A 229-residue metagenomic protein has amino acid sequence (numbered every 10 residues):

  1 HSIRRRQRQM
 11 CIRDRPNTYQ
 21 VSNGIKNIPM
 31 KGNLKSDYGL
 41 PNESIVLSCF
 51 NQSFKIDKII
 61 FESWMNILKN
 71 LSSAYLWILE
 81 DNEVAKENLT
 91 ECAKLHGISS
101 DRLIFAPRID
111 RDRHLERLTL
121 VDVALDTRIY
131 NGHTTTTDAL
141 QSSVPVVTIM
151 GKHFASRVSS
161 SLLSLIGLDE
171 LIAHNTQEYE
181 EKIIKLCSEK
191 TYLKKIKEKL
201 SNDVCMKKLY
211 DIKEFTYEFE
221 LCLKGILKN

Functional and structural regions predicted by a protein language model:
H1-R8, I12: Single conserved hydrophobic/aromatic residue that forms the stacking wall/gate of nucleotide- or nucleobase-binding
R8, R102-L103, D169-E170: Short, conserved active-site loop motifs that form the nucleotide-linked donor/cofactor pocket
R13-P16, A106, V123-L125, V147: Hydrophobic/aromatic beta-strand patches that form the interior of the parallel beta-sheet core in alpha/beta enzyme
T18-D110, R117-T119: Conserved catalytic-core segment of nucleotide-activated headgroup transferases in glycan assembly
G39-P41, N51-S53, N66, L79-D81 (+3 more regions): C-terminal amphipathic helix plus adjacent low-complexity, charged tail appended to glycosyltransferase catalytic
I109-D112, G132: Short acidic loop-to-helix transition motifs that present clustered carboxylates
L118, V123, T127-L209: Catalytic binding pocket for nucleotide-activated donors in carbohydrate/polymer assembly enzymes
